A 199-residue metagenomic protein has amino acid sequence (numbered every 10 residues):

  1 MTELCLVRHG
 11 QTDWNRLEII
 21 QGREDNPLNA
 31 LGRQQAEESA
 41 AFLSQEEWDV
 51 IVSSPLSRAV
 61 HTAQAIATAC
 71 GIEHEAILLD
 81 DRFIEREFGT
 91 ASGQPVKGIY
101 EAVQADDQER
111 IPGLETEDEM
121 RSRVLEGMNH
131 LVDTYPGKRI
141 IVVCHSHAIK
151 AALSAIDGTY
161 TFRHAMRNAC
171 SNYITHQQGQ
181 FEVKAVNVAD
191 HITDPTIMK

Functional and structural regions predicted by a protein language model:
T2, T68, I72, L79 (+4 more regions): Acidic, low-complexity terminal tails and accessory targeting/binding regions of phosphate-metabolizing enzymes
C5, Q11-H61, P112-L125: Loop-to-helix element that buttresses phosphate recognition and phosphoryl-transfer chemistry
G10, S146: Active-site metal-binding loops of divalent metal-dependent hydrolases
R16-I19, G98-I111: Short, basic/glycine-rich phosphate-binding loops at helix/coil junctions that contact nucleotide phosphates
E38-E101: Phosphate-coordination/substrate-recognition cap region in phosphate-metabolizing enzymes
R58, A148-I149: Alpha-helix capping/helix-boundary segments
Q104-R121, I197-K199: Extended, charge-rich low-complexity interaction segments
